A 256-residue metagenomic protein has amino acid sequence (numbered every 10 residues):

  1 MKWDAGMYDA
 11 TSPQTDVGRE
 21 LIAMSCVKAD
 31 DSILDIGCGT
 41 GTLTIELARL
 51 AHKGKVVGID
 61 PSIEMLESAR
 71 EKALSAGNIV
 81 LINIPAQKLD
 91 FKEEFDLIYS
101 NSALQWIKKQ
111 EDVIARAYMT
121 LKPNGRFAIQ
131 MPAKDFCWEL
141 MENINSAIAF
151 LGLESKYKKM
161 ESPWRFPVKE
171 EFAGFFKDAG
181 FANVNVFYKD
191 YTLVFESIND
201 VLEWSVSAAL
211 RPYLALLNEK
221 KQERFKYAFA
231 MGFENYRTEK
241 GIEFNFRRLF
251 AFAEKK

Functional and structural regions predicted by a protein language model:
M1-D31, T42-E46, M65-S68: Conserved class I S-adenosyl-L-methionine
D30-D31, G54, D96: Nucleotide donor/acceptor-binding cores
L34-I36, T40-K88, D112: Class I SAM-dependent methyltransferase SAM/SAH-binding core
T40-T42, S162-K256: Conserved Class I S-adenosyl-L-methionine
Q87-I98: A short acidic, Gly/Pro-enriched loop at the edge of an enzyme's catalytic core that lines a small-molecule cofactor
L97-Q110: A short SAM/SAH-binding and catalytic strip from SAM-dependent methyltransferases
I107-K108, L121-P123: Helix-to-beta-strand junctions that scaffold the AdoMet/dcAdoMet cofactor pocket in Class I SAM-dependent enzymes
E111, R126-E196: Conserved catalytic/acceptor-binding region of the Class I
